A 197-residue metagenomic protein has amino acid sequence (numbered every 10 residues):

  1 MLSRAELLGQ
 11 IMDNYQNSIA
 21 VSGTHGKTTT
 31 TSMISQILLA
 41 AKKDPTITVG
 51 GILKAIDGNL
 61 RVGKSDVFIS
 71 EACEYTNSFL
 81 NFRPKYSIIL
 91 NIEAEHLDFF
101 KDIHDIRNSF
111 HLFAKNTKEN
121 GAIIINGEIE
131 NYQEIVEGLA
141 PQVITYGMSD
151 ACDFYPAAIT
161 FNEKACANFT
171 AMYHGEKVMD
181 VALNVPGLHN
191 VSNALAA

Functional and structural regions predicted by a protein language model:
S3-G127, N131-P141, L195: Phosphate-binding loop of NTP-binding sites
F100-R107, G121-I125, E137, P141-A197: Adenine nucleotide phosphate-binding catalytic loops in nucleotide-utilizing enzymes
